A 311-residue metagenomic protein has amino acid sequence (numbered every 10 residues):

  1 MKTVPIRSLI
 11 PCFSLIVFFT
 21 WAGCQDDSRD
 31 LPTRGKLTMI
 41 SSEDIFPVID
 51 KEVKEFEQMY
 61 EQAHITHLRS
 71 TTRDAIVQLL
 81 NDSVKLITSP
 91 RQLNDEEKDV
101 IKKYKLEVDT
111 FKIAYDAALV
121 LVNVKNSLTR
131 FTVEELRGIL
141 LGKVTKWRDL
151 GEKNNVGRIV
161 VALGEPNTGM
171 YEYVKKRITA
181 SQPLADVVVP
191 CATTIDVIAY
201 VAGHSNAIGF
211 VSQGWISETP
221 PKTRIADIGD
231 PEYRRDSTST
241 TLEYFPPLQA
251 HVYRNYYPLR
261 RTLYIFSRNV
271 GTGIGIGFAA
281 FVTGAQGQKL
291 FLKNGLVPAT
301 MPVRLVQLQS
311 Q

Functional and structural regions predicted by a protein language model:
K2-P11: Bacterial N-terminal signal peptides that target proteins for export
P5, D99-K103, P190: Short, solvent-exposed secondary-structure boundary motifs
I10-T20: Bacterial N-terminal signal peptides
C24-L80, A114, V122-Q311: Exported/periplasmic ABC-transporter solute-binding proteins
R73-Y104: Pocket-flanking alpha-helical
V108-D109: Periplasmic N-terminal soluble interaction domains immediately after the signal peptide in Gram-negative
A117: Conserved catalytic core of two-component sensor histidine kinases, primarily the HATPase_c ATP-binding
